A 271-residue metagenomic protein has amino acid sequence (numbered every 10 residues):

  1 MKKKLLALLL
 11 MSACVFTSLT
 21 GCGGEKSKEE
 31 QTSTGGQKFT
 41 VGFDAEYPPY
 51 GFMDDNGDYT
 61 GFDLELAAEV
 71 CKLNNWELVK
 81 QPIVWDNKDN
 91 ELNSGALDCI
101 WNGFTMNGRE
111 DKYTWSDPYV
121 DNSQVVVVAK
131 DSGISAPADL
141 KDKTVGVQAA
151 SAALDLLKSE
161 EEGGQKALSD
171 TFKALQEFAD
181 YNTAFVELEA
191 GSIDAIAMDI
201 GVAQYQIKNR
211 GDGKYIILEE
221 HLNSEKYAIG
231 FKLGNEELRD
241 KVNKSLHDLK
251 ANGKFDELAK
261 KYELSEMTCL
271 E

Functional and structural regions predicted by a protein language model:
M1-K38, T268-E271: Short, low-complexity disordered leader/linker segments with a strong preference for bacterial N-terminal type II
G23-E25, E65-L73, A138-T144, A149-A152 (+2 more regions): Extended ligand-binding regions for polar small-molecule ligands
E29-G103, E177, K261: Extracytoplasmic small-molecule ligand-binding "clamshell" domains of the periplasmic binding protein/Venus flytrap
A45, D121-V128, I200, Q204-H247 (+1 more regions): Periplasmic-binding protein-like
M53, A67-W76, A153-E177, I207-G211: Ligand-binding cleft/hinge of the Venus flytrap
A68, K72, E77-D139, H221: Acidic, polar ligand-binding/catalytic clefts
N75-E77, N93-N102, K143-T144, K173 (+3 more regions): Alpha-to-beta junction loops
N87, G103-K112, K158-S159, E187-S224: A ligand-binding cleft/hinge motif common to bilobed small-molecule-binding domains
